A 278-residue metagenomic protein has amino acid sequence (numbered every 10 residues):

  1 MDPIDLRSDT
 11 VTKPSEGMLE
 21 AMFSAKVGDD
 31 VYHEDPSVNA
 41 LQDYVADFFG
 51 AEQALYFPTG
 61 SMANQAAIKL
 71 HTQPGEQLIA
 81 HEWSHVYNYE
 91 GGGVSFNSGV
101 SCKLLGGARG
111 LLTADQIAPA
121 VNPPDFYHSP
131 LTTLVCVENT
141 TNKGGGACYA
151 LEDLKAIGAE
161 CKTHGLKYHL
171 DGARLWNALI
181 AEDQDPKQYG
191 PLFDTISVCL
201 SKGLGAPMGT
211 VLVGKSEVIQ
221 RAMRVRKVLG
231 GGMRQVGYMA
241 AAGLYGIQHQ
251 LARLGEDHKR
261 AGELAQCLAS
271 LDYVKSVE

Functional and structural regions predicted by a protein language model:
M1-E278: Conserved PLP-enzyme active-site core in the AAT-like
